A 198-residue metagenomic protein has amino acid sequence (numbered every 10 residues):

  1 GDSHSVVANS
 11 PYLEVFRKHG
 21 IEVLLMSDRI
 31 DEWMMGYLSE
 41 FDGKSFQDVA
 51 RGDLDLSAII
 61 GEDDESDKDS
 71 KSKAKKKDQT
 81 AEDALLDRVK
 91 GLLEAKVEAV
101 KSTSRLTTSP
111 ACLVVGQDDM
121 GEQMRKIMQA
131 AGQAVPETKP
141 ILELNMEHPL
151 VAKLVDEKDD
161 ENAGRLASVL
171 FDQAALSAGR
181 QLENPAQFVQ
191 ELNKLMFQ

Functional and structural regions predicted by a protein language model:
G1-Q198: Long, intrinsically disordered, charge-dense linkers/tails
